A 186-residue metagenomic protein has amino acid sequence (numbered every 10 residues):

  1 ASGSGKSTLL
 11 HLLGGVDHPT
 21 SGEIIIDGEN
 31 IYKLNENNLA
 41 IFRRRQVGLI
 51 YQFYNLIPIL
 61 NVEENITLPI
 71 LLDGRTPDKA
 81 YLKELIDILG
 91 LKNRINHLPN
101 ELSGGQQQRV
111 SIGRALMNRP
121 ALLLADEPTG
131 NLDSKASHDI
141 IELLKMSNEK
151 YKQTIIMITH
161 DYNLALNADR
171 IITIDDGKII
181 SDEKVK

Functional and structural regions predicted by a protein language model:
A1-N167, I171-I174: ABC family nucleotide-binding domain
I171-E183: H-loop (His-switch) and adjacent beta-strand-loop-beta switch element of ABC-type ATPase nucleotide-binding domains
